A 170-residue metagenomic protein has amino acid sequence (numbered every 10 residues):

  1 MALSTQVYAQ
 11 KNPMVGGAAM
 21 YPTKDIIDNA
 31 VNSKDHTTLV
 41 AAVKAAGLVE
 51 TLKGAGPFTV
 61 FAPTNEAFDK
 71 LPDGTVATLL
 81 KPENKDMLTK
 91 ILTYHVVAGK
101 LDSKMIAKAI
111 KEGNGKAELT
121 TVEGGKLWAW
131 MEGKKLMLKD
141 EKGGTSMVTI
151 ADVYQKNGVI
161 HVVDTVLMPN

Functional and structural regions predicted by a protein language model:
A2-S4: N-terminal signal peptide c-region/cleavage motif recognized by signal peptidases
V7-N170: Mature, structured domains of secreted/extracytosolic soluble proteins
